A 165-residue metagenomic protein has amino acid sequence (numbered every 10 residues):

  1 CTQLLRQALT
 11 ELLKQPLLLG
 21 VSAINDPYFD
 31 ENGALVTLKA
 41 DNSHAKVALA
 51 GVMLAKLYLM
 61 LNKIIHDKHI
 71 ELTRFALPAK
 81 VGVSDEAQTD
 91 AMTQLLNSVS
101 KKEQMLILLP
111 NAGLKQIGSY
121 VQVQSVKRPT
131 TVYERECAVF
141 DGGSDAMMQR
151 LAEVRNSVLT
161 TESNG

Functional and structural regions predicted by a protein language model:
C1-A50: Catalytic NTP-binding/metal-coordinating core of nucleotidyl cyclase/transferase enzymes
T2, T10, T37, T73 (+4 more regions): Residue-identity detector for threonine
K14, L18, M60-K68: Conserved helix-loop functional segments at active or binding sites
V21-K39, D67-T89, L106-L109: A short glycine-enriched loop-to-beta-strand structural element that forms part of the catalytic core of nucleotide
M60, A87-Q88, Q94-G165: Intrinsically disordered, glycine/charged-rich C-terminal tails and inter-domain linkers that flank nucleotidyl cyclase
